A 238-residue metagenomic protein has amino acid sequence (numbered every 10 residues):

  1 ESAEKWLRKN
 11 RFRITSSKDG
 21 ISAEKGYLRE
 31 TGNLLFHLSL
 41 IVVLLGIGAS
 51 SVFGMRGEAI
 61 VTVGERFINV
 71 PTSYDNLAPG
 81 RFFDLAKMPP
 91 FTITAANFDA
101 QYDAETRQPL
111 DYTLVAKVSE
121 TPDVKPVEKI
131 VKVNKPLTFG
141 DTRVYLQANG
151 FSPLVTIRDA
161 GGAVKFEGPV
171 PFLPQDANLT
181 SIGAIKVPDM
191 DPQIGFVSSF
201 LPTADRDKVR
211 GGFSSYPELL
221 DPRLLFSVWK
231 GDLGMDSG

Functional and structural regions predicted by a protein language model:
E1-G238: Solvent-exposed, non-transmembrane regions of integral membrane proteins
